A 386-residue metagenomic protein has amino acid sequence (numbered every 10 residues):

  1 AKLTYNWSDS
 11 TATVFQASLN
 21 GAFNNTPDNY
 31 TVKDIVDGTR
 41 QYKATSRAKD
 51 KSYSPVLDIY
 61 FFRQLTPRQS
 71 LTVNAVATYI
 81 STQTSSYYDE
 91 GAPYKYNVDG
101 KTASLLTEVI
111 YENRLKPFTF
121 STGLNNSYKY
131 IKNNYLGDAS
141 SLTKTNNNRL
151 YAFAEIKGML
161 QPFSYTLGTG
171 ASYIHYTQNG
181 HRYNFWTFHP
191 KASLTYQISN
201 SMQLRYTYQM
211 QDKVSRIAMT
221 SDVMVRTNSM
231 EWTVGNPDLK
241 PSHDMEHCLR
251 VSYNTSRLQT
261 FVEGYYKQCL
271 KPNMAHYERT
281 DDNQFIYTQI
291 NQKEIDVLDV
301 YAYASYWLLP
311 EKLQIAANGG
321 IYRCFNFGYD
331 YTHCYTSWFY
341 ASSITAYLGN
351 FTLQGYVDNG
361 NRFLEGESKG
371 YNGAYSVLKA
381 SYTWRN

Functional and structural regions predicted by a protein language model:
K2-T31, T45-H181, Q197, F261-G264 (+1 more regions): Face-selective signature of the C-terminal outer-membrane beta-barrel domain
N29-T45, T84-D99, S127-N146, F185 (+2 more regions): Surface-exposed loop/turn segments flanking beta-strands in extracellular/periplasmic regions
T45-Y53, P93-A103, S140-N148, G180-T187 (+5 more regions): Replace "Gram-negative outer membrane beta-barrel proteins" with "bacterial and organellar outer membrane beta-barrel
V98, S104-L106, T145, Y151 (+5 more regions): Outer membrane beta-barrel strand-and-loop segments of large Gram-negative receptors, especially TonB-dependent
T169-Q178, H247, A317-F327, L353-F363: Transmembrane beta-strand segments that form the barrel wall of outer-membrane beta-barrel proteins
H175-Q178, R182, N200-H247, Y266-D282: Surface-exposed extracellular loop regions of Gram-negative outer-membrane beta-barrel proteins, predominantly
A192, L249, L378-A380: Hydrophobic, well-ordered secondary-structure elements that form the walls of internal hydrophobic environments
H333-N386: Conserved C-terminal beta-signal and adjacent last beta-strands/turns of outer-membrane beta-barrel proteins
